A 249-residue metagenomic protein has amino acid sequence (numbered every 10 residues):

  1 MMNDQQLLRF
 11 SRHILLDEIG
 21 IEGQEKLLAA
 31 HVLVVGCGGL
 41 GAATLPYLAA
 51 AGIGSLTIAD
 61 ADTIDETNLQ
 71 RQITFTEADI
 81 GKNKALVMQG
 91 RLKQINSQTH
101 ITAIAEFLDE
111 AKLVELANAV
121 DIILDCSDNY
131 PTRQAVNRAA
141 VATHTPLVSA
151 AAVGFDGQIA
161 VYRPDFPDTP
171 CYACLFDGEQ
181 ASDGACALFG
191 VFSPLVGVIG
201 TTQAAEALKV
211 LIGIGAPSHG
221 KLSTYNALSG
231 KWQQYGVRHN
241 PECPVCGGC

Functional and structural regions predicted by a protein language model:
M1-C249: Adenine nucleotide-associated cytosolic modules
